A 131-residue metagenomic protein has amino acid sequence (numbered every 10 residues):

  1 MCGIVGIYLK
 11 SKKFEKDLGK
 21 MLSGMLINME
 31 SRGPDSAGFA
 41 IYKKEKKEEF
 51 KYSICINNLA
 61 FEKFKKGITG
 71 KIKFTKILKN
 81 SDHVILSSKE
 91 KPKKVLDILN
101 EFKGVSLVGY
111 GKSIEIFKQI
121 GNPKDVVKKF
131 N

Functional and structural regions predicted by a protein language model:
M1-N131: N-terminal segments that mediate ammonia production and transfer in glutamine-dependent amidotransferase systems
